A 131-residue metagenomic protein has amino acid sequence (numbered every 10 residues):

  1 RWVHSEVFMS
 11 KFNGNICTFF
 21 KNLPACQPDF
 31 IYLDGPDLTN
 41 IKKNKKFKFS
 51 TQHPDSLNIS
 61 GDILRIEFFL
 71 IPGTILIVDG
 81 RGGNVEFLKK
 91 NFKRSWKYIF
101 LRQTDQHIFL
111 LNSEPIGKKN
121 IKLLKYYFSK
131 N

Functional and structural regions predicted by a protein language model:
R1-Q27: S-adenosyl-L-methionine
V3-F8, D37-N131: C-terminal substrate-binding/active-site "lid" region of AdoMet-derived donor-dependent transferases
K21, A25-G35, N40: Short SAM/SAH-binding signature in class I
